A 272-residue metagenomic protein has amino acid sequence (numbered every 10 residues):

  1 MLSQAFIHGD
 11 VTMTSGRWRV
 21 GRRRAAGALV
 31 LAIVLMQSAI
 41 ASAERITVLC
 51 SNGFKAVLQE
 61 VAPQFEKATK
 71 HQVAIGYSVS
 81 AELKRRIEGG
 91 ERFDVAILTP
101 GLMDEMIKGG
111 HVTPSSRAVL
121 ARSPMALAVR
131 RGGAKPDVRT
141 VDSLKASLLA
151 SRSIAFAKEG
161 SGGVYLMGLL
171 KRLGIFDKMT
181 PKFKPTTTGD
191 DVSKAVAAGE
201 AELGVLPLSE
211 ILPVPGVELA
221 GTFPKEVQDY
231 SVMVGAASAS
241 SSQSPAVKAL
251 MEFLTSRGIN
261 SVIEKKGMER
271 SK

Functional and structural regions predicted by a protein language model:
M1-R22: N-terminal secretory signal peptides that target proteins for export/translocation
D10, A28-V30, V61: A periodicity- and composition-biased signal for non-globular, repetitive helical segments
V20-G27, G89: Sequence-pattern detector for short linear motifs and compositional/periodic biases rather than a specific fold
A26-S38: Bacterial N-terminal signal peptides
S42-A81, R85-G89, I97-S123, V129-K272: Exported/periplasmic ABC-transporter solute-binding proteins
F93: Dinucleotide-binding Rossmann-like beta1-alpha1 core, especially the glycine-rich loop that anchors the ADP
